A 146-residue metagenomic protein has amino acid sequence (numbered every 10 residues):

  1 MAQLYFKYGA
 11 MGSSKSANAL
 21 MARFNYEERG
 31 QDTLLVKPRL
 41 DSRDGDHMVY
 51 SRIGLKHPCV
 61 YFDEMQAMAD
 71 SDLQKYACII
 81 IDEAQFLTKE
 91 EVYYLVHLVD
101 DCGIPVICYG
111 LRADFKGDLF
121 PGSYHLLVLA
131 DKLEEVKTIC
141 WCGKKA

Functional and structural regions predicted by a protein language model:
M1-Q74, D114-H125, E135-T138: Conserved P-loop
A22, E90-L98, G122: A short acidic, amphipathic alpha-helical/loop segment
R29-Q31, D100, I104, C142-A146: P-loop/Walker A phosphate-binding loop and immediately adjacent motor/lid segment at beta-alpha junctions
D82-A84, L111: Walker B catalytic acidic pair
F86-T88, F115: Catalytic P-loop NTPase motifs of RecA-like helicase/translocase cores
V99-G122: Sensor-1/coupling segment of RecA-like P-loop NTPase cores
L126-A146: Conserved GTP-binding G-domain of TRAFAC-class P-loop NTPases and closely related GTPase folds
